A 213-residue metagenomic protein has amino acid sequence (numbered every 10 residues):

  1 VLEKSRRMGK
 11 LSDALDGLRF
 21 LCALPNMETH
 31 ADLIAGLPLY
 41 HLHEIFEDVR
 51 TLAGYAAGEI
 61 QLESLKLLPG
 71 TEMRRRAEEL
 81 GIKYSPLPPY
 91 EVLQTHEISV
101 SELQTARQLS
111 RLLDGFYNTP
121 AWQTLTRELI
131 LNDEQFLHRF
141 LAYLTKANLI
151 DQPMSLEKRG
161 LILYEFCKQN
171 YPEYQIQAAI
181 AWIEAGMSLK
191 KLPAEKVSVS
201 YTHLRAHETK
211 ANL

Functional and structural regions predicted by a protein language model:
V1-L87, L93-I98: Conserved non-cysteine loop/helix-boundary elements of the Radical SAM core domain that shape
A56, L65-E195: Radical SAM enzyme [4Fe-4S]-AdoMet core and its adjacent flexible, acidic and glycine-rich loops/tails across
S198-S200: Acidic, proline/serine/threonine- and glycine-rich low-complexity intrinsically disordered segments
T202-T209: Conserved small/polar residues in nucleotide/adenosyl-binding loops
